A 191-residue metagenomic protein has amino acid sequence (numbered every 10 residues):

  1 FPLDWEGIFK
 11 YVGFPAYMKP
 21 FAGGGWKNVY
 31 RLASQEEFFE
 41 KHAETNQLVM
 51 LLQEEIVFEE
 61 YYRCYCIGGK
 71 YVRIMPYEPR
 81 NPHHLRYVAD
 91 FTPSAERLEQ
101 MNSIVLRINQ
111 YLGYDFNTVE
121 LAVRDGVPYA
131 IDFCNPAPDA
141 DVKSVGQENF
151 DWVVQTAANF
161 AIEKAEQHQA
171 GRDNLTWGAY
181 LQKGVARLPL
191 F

Functional and structural regions predicted by a protein language model:
F1-V29: A conserved helix-loop-beta module that forms one wall/lid of the active-site cleft in ATP-utilizing catalytic domains
P15-Y17, V49-Q53, F116-V119: A short linear hydrophobic-aromatic micro-motif
A16, R73, N117, Y129-D132: Protein kinase-like catalytic core scaffold
F21, E55-I56, Y65, E120-A122 (+1 more regions): Anionic group-transfer/hydrolysis microenvironments
A22, K27-L112: Phosphate-binding site of ATP-dependent enzymes
R63, Y114-D125: A short glycine-rich, hydrophobically flanked beta-strand micro-motif that places a catalytic Asp/Glu for divalent metal
V123-F191: C-terminal active-site "lid" helix and adjoining low-complexity regulatory extension at the edge of ATP-using catalytic
